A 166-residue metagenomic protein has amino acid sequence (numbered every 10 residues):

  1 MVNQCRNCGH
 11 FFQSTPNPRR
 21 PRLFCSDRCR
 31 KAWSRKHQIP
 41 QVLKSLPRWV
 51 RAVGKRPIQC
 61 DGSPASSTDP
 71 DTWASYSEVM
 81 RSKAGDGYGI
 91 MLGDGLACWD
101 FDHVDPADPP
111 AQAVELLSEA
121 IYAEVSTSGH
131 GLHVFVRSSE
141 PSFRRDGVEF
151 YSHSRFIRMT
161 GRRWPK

Functional and structural regions predicted by a protein language model:
M1-K36: BZIP DNA-binding basic region
K31-K166: Conserved phosphate/metal-binding and DNA-contacting active-site motifs used in DNA phosphodiester-bond processing
